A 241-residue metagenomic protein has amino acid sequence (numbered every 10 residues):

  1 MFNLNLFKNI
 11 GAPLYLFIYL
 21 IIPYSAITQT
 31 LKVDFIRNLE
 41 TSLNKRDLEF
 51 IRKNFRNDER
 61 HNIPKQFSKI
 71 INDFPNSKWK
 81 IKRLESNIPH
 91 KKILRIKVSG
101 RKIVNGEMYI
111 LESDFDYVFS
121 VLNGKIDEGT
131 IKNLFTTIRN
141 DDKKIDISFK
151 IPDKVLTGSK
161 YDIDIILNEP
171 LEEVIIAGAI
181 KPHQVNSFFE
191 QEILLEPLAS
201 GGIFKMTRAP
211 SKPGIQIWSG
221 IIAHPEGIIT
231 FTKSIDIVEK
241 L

Functional and structural regions predicted by a protein language model:
F2-N44: Short, low-complexity N-terminal intrinsically disordered segments enriched in polar/charged residues
L48-I103, M108: Short solvent-exposed beta->alpha transition segments
Y109-D146: Short beta-strand edge/turn micro-motifs at domain boundaries
S113-F115, Y161, Q216: Hydrophobic core residues within well-ordered beta-strands of beta-rich domains
D153-K205: Contiguous segments within soluble domain cores/interaction surfaces
A209-I215: Surface-exposed, short loops/turns at beta-strand junctions within beta-sandwich domains
A223-T232: Short acidic/polar inter-strand loop motif in beta-rich domains
S234-L241: Short beta-strand edge segments in extracellular beta-sheet folds
